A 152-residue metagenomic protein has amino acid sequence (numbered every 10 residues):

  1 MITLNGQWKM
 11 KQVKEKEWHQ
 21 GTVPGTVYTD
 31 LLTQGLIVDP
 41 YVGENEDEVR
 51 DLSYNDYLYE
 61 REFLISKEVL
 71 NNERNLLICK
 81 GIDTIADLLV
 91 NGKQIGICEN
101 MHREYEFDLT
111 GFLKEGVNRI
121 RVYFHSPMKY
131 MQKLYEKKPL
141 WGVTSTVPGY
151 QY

Functional and structural regions predicted by a protein language model:
I2-K14, V27-Q34, Y54-Y152: Accessory beta-strand-rich segments of carbohydrate-active enzymes
E17-G25: Short Gly/aromatic-enriched secondary-structure transition segments
E46-D51: Short, P/G- and charge-enriched loop/turn segments at secondary-structure junctions
